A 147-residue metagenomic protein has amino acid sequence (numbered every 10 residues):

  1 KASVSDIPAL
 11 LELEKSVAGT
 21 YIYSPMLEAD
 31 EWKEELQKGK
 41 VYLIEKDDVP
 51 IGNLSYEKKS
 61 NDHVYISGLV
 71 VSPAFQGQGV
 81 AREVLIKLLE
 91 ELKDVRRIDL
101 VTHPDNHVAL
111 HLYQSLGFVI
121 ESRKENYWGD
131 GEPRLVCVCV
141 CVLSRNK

Functional and structural regions predicted by a protein language model:
V4-I7, L11-A74, L85-K87, E91 (+1 more regions): Acetyl-CoA-dependent GNAT
S72-Q78, P104-D105: Active-site acidic-Proline motif in GNAT/NAT acetyltransferases
A81, L85, D105-A109, N126-G131: Short glycine/proline-centered loop/turn elements that form peptide/ligand docking sites
L92-P104: Conserved GNAT acetyl-CoA-binding A-motif
D99-T102, Q114, V119-V136: Conserved catalytic-core motifs of GNAT/GCN5-like acyltransferases
